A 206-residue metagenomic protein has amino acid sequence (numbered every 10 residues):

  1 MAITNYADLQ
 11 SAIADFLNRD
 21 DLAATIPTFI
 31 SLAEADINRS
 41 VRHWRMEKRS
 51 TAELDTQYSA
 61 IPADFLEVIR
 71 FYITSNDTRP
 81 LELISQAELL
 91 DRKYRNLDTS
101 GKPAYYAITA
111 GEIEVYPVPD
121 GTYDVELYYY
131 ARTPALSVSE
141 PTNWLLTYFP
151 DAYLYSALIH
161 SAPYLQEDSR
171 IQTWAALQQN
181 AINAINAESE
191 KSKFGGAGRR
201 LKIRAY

Functional and structural regions predicted by a protein language model:
M1-Y206: Glycine-enriched, solvent-exposed interface loops adjoining structured elements
